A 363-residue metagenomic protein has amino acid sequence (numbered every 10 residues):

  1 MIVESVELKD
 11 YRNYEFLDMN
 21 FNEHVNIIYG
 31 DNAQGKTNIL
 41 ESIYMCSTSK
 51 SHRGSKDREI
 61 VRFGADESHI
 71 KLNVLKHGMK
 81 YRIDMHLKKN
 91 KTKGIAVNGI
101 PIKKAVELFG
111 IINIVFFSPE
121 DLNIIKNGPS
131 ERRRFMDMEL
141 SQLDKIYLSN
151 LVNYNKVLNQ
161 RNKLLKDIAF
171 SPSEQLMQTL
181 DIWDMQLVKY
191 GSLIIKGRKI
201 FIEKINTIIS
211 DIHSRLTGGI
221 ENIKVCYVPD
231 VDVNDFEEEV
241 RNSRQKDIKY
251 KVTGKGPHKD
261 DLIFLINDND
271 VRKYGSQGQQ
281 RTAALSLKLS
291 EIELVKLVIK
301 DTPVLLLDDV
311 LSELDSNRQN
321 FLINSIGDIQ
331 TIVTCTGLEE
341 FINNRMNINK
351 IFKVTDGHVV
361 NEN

Functional and structural regions predicted by a protein language model:
M1-D31, E174-V304, E313, N317 (+3 more regions): Conserved NTPase motor "head" modules and their coupling/switch loops across ABC/AAA+ ATPases, GTPases, and GHKL ATPases
G35-K36: Conserved lysine of the Walker
Y44: Helix-to-loop junction immediately C-terminal to a conserved catalytic motif
S47-I125, P129-E131, L140-L143, Y147 (+3 more regions): Nucleotide-state sensing region of NTPase/ATPase domains
L72, Q330-G337: Structural recognition of the conserved hydrophobic beta-strand(s) that form the central parallel beta-sheet of P-loop
V106-I114, S118-M185, N361: A conserved P-loop NTPase coupling/switch region
D308-V310: Walker B catalytic acidic pair
